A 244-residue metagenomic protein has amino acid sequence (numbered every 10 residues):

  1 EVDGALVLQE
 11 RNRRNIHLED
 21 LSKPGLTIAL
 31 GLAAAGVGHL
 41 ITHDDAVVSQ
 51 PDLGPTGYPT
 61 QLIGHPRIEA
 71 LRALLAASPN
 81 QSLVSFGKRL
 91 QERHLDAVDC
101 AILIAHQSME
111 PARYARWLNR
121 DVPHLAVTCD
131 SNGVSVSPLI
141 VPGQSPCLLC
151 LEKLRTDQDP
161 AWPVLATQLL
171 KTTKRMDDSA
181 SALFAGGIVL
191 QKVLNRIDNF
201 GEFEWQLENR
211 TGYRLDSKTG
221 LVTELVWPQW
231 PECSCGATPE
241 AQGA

Functional and structural regions predicted by a protein language model:
E1-A244: Adenine nucleotide-associated cytosolic modules
